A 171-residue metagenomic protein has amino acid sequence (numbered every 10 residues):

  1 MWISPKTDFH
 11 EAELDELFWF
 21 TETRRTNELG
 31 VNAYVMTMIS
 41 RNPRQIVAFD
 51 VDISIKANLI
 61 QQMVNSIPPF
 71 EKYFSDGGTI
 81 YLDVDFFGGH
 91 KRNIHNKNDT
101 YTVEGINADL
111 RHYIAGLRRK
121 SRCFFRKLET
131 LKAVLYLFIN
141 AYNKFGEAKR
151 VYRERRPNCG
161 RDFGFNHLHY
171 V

Functional and structural regions predicted by a protein language model:
M1-V171: Residue-level recognition of single "structural anchor" positions that define or cap local secondary structure
